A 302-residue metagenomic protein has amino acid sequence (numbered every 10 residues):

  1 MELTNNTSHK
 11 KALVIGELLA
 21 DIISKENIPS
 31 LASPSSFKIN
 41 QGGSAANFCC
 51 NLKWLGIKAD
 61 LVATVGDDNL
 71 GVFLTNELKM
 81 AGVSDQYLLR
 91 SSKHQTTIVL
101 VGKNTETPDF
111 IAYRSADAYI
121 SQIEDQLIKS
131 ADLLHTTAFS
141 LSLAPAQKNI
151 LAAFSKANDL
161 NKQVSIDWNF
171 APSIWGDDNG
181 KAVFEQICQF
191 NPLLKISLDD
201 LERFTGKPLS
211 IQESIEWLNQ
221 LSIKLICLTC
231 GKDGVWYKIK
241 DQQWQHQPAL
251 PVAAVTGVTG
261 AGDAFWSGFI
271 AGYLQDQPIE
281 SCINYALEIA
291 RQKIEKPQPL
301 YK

Functional and structural regions predicted by a protein language model:
M1-L13, I211-K302: Conserved phosphate-binding/catalytic region of the ribokinase-like
M1-V83, V255: Glycine-rich phosphate/adenosyl-contacting loop at the front of the ribokinase-like
G16-L18, W168, A264: Active-site metal-binding loops of divalent metal-dependent hydrolases
I57-A138: Conserved N-terminal subdomain of the carbohydrate kinase-like
L133-F139, Q163-A171, K195-D199: Short beta-strands and strand-loop turn motifs
F139-K148, P172-D178, L209: Active-site glycine- and acidic-residue-rich loops that bind and position anionic ligands or nucleotide-like cofactors
L160, I174-W244: Conserved phosphate/ATP/ADP-binding segment of small-molecule kinases
